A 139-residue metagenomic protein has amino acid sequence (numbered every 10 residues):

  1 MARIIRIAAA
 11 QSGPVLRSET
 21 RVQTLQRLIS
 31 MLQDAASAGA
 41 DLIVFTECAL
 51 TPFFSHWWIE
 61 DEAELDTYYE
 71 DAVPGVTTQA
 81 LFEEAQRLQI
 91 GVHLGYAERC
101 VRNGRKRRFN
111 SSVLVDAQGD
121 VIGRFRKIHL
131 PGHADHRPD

Functional and structural regions predicted by a protein language model:
I4-L16, S111, R124-I128: Active-site-proximal beta-strand elements of phosphoester/diester hydrolases
I7, R27, Q33-E62, A85 (+1 more regions): Active-site beta-strand/loop signature of hydrolases that rely on acidic residues for catalysis
S12-Q33: N-terminal phosphate-binding loop and adjacent alpha-helix
G13, A49, A97-E98: Catalytic metal-binding/acid-base residues of hydrolase active sites
L16, T51-W58, V101-G104: Short active-site-adjacent helix-start/loop capping segments
E64-Q79: A short acidic, glycine-rich active-site loop that binds or catalyzes chemistry on phosphate/adenosine moieties
V76-E83, G91-R99: Short, conserved loop-to-beta-strand elements that form functional interface hotspots
E83, C100-D139: Active-site catalytic loop in hydrolytic enzyme cores
